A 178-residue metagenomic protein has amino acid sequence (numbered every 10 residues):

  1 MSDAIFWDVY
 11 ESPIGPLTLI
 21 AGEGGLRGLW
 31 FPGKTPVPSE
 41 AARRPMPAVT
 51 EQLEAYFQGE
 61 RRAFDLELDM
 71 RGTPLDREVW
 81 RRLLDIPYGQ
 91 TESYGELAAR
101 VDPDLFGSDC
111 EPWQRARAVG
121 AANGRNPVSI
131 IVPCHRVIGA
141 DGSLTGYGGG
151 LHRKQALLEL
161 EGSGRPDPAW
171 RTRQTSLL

Functional and structural regions predicted by a protein language model:
M1-G22: DNA-contacting interfaces and partner/effector-binding or oligomerization modules in DNA-centric proteins
F6-P13, E60-L178: Nucleic acid-binding interface residues in structured DNA/RNA-binding domains, emphasizing the DNA-engaging scaffolds
T18-L19, G28, S93, G146: A sequence-level detector of short linear motifs
L19-D65: Compact structured core domains
